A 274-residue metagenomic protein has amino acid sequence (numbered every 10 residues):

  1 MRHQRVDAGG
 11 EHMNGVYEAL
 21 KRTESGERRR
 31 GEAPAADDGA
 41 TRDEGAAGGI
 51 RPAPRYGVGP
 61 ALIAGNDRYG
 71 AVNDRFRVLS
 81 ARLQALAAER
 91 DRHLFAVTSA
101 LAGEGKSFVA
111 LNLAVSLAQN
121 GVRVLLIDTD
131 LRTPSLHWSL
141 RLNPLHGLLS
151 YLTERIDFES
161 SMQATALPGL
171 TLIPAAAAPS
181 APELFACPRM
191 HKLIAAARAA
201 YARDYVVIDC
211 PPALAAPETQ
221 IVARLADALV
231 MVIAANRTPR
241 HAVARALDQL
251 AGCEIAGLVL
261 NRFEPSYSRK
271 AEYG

Functional and structural regions predicted by a protein language model:
R2-R77, H241-G274: C-terminal lobe/tail of nucleotide-utilizing enzymes
A19, T129-L131, C210, R262: Generic detector of well-ordered alpha-helical packing
L20-E27, L83-A87, L117, G121 (+8 more regions): Conserved NTP-handling cores and scaffolds of large molecular machines
I50-A81, A85-A88, S99-E104, V122-A202 (+4 more regions): P-loop/Walker-type NTP enzyme "switch/lid" segment
D91-F95: Pre-Walker A (Motif I) flank of P-loop NTPase domains
V109: Hydrophobic positions on the alpha1 helix immediately C-terminal to the Walker A/P-loop
N112, S116, W138-S139: Active-site signature of alpha/beta-hydrolase-fold catalytic machinery across serine- and Asp/Cys-nucleophile hydrolases
E183-G274: Conserved catalytic-core segment of NTP-binding enzymes
